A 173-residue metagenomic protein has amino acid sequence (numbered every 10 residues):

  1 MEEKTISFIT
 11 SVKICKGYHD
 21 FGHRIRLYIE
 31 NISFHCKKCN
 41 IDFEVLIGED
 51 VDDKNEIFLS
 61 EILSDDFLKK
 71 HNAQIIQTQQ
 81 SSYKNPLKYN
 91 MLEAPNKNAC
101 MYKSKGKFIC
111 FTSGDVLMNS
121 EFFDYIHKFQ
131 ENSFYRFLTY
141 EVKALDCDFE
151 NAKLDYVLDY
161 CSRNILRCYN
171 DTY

Functional and structural regions predicted by a protein language model:
T5-T10, E44: Cell-envelope/extracellular polymer assembly enzymes that use nucleotide-activated donors
T10-L27, V51-D53: Active-site beta-to-alpha loop of glycosyltransferases that engages the nucleotide-sugar donor
I25-I41: Short, acidic, metal-binding catalytic loop of nucleotide-sugar glycosyltransferases
I41-D52, I76-Q80: Short beta-strand/loop segment that forms part of the nucleotide-sugar
F58-K103: Active-site-proximal specificity loops/subdomain of glycosyltransferases
M101-Y102, N119-Y173: Conserved catalytic core of nucleotide-sugar-dependent glycosyltransferases
I109: Short aromatic/hydrophobic "clamp" motif used to bind/position activated sugar donors
S113-L117: The conserved acidic donor/metal-binding loop of glycosyltransferases
